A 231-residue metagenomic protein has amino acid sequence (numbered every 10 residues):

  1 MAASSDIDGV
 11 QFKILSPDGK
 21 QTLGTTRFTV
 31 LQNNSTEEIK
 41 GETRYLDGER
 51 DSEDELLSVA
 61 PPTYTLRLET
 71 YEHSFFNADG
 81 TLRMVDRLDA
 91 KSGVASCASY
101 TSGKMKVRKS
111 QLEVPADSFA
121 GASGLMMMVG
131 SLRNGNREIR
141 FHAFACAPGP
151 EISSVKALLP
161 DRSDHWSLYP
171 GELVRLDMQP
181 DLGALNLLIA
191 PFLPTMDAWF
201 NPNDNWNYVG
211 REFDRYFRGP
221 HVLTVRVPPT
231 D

Functional and structural regions predicted by a protein language model:
M1-K91, E138-D231: Acidic, serine/threonine-rich low-complexity disordered tracts
S92-C146: Surface-exposed beta-loop interaction hotspot
